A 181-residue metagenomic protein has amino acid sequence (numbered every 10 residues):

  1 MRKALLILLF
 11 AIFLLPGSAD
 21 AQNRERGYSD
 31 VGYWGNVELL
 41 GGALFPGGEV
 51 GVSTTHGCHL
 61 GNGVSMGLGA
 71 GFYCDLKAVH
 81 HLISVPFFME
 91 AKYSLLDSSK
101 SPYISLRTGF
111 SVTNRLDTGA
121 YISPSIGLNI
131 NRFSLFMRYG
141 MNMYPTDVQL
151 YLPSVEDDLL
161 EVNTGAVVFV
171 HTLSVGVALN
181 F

Functional and structural regions predicted by a protein language model:
M1-Y28, F181: Cleavable N-terminal export/targeting peptides
R2, A11, G27, P46 (+5 more regions): Generic marker of residues within folded, mature protein domains
D20-L60, T172, A178-N180: Short glycine/proline- and aromatic-enriched beta-strand/turn motifs that initiate or cap beta-hairpins
N23, Y28, W34, G71-S84 (+2 more regions): Flexible, solvent-exposed loop segments that connect beta-strands
L39-G41, S53-L135, Y139, L179-F181: Gram-negative (and chloroplast) outer-membrane scaffold detector with strong preference for beta-barrel transmembrane
G119-F181: Predominantly the C-terminal beta-signal and adjacent terminal strand-loop region of outer-membrane beta-barrel
